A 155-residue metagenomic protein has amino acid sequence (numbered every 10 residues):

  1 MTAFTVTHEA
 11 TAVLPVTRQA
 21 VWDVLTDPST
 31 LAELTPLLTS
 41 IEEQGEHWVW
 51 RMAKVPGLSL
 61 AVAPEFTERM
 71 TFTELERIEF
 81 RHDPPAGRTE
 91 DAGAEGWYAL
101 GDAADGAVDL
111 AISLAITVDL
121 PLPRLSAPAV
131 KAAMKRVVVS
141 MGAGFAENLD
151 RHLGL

Functional and structural regions predicted by a protein language model:
M1-H47: Hydrophobic ligand-binding cavity/cleft-lining segments
T5-V13, H47, E65, R77 (+2 more regions): Intrinsic-disorder/low-complexity, polar/charged segments enriched in Ser/Thr/Lys/Arg/Asp/Glu/Gln
A10, L38, P64-T71, A94-D102: Hydrophobic/aromatic beta-strand elements that line small-molecule binding cavities or substrate pockets in beta-rich
T17, L75, A103-A107: Short strand-connecting beta-turns/loops that link adjacent beta-strands
R18, D150-L155: Generic C-terminal helix-cap and adjacent flexible tail
E42-A86, G144-H152: Glycine-rich portal/gate segments that line the openings of hydrophobic small-molecule binding cavities
P84-V139: Beta-strand/loop substructures that line and gate deep hydrophobic ligand-binding cavities in soluble
